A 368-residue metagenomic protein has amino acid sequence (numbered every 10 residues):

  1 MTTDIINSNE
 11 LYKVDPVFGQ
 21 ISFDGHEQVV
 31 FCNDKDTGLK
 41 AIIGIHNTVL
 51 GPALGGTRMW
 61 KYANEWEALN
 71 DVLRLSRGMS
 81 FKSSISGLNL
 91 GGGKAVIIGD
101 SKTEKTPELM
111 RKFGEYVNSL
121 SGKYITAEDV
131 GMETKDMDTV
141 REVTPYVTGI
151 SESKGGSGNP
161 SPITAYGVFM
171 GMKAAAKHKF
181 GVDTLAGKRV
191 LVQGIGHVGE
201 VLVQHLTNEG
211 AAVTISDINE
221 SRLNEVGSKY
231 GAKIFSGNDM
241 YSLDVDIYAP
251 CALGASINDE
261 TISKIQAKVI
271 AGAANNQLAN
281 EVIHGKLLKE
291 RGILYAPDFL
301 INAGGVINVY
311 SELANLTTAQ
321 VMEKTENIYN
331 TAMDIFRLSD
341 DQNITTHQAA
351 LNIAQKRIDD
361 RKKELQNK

Functional and structural regions predicted by a protein language model:
M1-K154: N-terminal ligand-binding/catalytic initiation module
S84-L88, K123-E128, F180-K188, G237 (+2 more regions): Flexible, glycine/charged-enriched surface loops at secondary-structure junctions
Y124, V213, I234, L294-Y295 (+1 more regions): Hydrophobic beta-strand scaffold residues
N159-I247: Glycine-rich phosphate/diphosphate-binding loop of Rossmann-like nucleotide-binding domains
P162, H197-L202, S256-E260, L278-E281 (+1 more regions): Short glycine/serine/threonine-rich phosphate/pyrophosphate-binding segments that cradle anionic phosphate groups
A176, K268-K368: Adenosine-phosphate binding glycine-rich loop
E220-L300: Rossmann-like adenosine-cofactor binding region
